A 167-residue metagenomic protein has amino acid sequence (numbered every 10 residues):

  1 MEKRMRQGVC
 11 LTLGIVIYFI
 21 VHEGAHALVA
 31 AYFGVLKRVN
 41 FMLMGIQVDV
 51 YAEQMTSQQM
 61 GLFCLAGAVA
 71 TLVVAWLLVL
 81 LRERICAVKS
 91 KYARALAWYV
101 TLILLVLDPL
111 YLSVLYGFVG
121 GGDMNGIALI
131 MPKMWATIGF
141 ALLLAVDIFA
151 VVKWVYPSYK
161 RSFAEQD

Functional and structural regions predicted by a protein language model:
M1, K160-D167: Short, charged juxtamembrane terminal tails flanking transmembrane helices
M1-T12, A27, A31, L72-W76 (+1 more regions): Active-site scaffold of zinc-dependent metalloenzymes
E2-R6, R38, Y111-S113: Generic detector of short, locally flexible boundary/turn motifs and exposed helical patches
K3-I20, S90-Y99: Alpha-helical transmembrane segments and their helix-start/interface "positive-inside/aromatic belt" motifs in integral
C10-M60: Small-residue-rich helix-interface/hinge motifs
N40, V48-F163: Metalloprotease/metallohydrolase-associated module, dominated by Zn2+-dependent proteases
